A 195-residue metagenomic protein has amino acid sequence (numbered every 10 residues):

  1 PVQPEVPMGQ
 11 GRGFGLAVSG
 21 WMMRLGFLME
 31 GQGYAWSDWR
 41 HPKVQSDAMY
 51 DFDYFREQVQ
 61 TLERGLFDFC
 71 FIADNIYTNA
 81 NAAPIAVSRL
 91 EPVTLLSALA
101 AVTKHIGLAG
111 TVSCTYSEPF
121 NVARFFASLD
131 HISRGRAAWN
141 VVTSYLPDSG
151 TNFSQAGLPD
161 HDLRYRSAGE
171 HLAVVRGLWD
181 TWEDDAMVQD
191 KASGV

Functional and structural regions predicted by a protein language model:
P7, F14: Alpha-helical and His/Cys-centered functional microenvironments
G15-T103: N-terminal beta1-alpha1-beta2 module of alpha/beta enzyme domains
L25-F27, C70-I72, L108-V112, A137-V141: Hydrophobic faces of well-ordered beta-strands that scaffold small-molecule active sites in alpha/beta enzyme cores
L28-M49, T115-V195: Flexible, glycine-rich active-site loops centered on histidine and acidic residues that chelate a metal or position
Q58-F67, K104-T111, T143-S149, V174-W179: Low-complexity, flexible helical/coil segments
I85-R89, V112-T115, P119: Short gly/ser-rich anion-binding loops that grip negatively charged ligand groups
V102-H105, S133: Glycine-enriched alpha-helix->loop->beta-strand junction motifs that scaffold or abut catalytic
